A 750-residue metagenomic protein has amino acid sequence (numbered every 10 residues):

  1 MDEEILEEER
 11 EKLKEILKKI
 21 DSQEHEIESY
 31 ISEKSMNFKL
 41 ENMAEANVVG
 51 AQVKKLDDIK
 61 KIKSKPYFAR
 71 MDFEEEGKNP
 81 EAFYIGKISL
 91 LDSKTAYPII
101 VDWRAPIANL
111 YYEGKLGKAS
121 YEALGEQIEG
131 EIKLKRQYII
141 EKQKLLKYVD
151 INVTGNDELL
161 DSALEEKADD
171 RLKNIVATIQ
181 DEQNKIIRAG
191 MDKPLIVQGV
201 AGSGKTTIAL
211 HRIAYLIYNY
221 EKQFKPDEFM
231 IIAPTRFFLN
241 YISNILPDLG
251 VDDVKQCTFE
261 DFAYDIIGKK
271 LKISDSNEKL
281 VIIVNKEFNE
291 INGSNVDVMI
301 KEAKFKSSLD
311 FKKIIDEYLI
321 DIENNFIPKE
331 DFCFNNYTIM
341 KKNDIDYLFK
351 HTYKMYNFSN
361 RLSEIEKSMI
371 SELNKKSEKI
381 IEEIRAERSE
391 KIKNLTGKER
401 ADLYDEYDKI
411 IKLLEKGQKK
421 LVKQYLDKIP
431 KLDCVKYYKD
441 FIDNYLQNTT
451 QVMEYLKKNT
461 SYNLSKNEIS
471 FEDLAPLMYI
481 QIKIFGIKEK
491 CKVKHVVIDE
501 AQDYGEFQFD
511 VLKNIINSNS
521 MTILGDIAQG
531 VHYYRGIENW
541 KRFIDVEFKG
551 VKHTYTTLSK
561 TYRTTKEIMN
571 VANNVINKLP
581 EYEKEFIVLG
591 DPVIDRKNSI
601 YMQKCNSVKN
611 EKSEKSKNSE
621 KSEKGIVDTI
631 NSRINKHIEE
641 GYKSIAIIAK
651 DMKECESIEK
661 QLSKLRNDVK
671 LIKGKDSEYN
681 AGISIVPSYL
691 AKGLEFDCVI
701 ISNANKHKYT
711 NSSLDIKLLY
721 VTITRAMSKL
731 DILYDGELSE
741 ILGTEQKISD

Functional and structural regions predicted by a protein language model:
M1-Q23, E158-K286, A691, V721-T724: P-loop NTPase Walker
M1-V176, Q180, N184-R188, S739 (+1 more regions): Extended, charged low-complexity regulatory segments
K63, A69-M71, G77-P80, F485 (+3 more regions): Domain-scale macromolecular recognition modules
K115-G130, R136-K144, N517-T522, I527-Q529 (+2 more regions): C-terminal, charged and often intrinsically disordered regions of DNA end-processing helicases and nucleases
I139, L210, F326, E330: A positively charged, amphipathic N-terminal helix/segment that binds anionic biomolecules
R171, I175, K205-A209, D473 (+2 more regions): Phosphate/oxyanion-binding active-site loops and adjacent basic polyanion-contact surfaces
I217-V497, D503-V511, N519, H553: Alpha-helical nucleic-acid-binding subdomain of P-loop helicases immediately C-terminal to the Walker A/P-loop
D227, R236, S243-D252, C257-I283 (+5 more regions): Conserved helicase motor core of SF1/SF2 NTP-dependent helicases
